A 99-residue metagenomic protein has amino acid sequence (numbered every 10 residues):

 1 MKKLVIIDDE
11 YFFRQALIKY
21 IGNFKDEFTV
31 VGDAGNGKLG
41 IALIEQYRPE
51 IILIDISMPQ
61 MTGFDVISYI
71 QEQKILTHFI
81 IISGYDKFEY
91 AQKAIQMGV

Functional and structural regions predicted by a protein language model:
M1-K3: Non-catalytic signal-transmission and effector/linker regions of two-component phosphorelay proteins
I6-I7, I80: N-terminal "leader" segments that precede or initiate the main folded domain
I7-D8, A34, I52: Conserved sequence signature across two-component system core domains
D9-Y11, I56: Generic detector of well-ordered alpha-helical packing
Y11-G32: Two-component/phosphorelay signaling modules centered on CheY-like receiver
E27-G35, L43, A91: Short hydrophobic/Thr-rich beta-strand motif most characteristic of the beta2 strand and flanking loop of CheY-like
I41-V99: CheY-like receiver
